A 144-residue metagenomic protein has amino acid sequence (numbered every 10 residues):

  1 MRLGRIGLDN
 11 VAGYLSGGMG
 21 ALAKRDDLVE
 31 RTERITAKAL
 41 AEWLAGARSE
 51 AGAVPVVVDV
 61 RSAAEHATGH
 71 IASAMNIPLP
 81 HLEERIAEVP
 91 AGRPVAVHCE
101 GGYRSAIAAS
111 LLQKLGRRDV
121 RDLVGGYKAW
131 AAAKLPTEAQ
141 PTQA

Functional and structural regions predicted by a protein language model:
M1-V56, V60-A144: Rhodanese-like catalytic fold shared by cysteine-dependent sulfurtransferases and DSP/PTP-type phosphatases
